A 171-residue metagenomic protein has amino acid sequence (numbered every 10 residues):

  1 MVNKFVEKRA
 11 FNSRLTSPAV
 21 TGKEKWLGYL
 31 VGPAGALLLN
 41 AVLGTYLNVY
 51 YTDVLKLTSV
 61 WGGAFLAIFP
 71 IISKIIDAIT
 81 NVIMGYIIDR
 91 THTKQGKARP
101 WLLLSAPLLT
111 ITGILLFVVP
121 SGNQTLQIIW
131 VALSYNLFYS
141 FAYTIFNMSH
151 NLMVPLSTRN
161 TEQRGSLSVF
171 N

Functional and structural regions predicted by a protein language model:
V2-N171: Membrane-embedded alpha-helical bundles of multi-pass transporters/translocases, especially carrier/permease families
